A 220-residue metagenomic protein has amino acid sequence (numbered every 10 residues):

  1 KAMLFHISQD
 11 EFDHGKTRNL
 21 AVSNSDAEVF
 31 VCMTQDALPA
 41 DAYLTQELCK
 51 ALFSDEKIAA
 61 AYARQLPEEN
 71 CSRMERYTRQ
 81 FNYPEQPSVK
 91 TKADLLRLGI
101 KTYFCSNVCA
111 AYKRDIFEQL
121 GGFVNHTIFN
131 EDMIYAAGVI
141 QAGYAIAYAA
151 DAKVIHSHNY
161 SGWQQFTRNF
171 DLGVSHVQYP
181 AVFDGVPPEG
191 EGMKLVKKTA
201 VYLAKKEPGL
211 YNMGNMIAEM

Functional and structural regions predicted by a protein language model:
S8-S25: Glycine-rich, basic loop-to-helix element that forms the pyrophosphate-binding segment of sugar-nucleotide handling
D26-A27, S106-L120: Conserved nucleotide-sugar donor-binding and metal-coordinating catalytic region shared by glycosyltransferases
E28-L38: Short beta-strand-to-loop acidic/aromatic patch adjacent to the donor-nucleotide binding site
Y43-E75: Conserved donor NDP-sugar-binding/catalytic core segment of glycosyltransferases
K92-Y112, I128: A recurrent flexible, glycine/aromatic-enriched loop bordering the glycosyltransferase active site that acts as
H126, A142-F166, H176-P180: Active-site donor/metal-binding and catalytic loop motifs of nucleotide-sugar-dependent glycosylation enzymes
I128-Y135: Acidic donor-binding loop at a coil-to-helix junction in glycosyltransferase catalytic cores that engages
R168-V174, Q178, G185-M220: Non-catalytic, C-terminal membrane-associated alpha-helical segments of glycosyltransferases
